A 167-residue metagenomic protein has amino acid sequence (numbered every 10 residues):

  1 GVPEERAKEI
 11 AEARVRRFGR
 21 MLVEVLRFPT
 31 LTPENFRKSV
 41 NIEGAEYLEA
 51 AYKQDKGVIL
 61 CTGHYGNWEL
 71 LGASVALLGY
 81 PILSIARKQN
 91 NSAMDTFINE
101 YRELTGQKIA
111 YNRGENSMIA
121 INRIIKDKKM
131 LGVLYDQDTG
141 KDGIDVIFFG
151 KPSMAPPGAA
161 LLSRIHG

Functional and structural regions predicted by a protein language model:
G1-K38: Negatively charged linear elements and acidic catalytic determinants
P29-G167: Soluble catalytic domains of membrane acyltransferases
